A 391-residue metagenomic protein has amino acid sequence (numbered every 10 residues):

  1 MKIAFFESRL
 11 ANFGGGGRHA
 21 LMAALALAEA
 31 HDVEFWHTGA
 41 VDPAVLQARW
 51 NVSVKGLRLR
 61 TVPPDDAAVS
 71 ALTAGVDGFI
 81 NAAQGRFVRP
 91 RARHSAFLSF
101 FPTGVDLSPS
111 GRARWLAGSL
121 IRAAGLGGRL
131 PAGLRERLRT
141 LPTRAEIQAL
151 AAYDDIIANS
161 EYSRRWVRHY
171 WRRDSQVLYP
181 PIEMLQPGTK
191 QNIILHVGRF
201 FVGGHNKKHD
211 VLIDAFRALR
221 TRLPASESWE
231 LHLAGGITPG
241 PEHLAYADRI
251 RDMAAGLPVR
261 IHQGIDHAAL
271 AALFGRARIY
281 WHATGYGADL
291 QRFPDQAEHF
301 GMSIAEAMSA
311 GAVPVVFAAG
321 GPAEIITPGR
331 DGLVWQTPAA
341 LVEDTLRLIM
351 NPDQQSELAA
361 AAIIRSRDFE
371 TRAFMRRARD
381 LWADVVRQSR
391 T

Functional and structural regions predicted by a protein language model:
T38-V41, E230-D248: Glycosyltransferase donor-sugar binding loop
N51-V54, A245-A271: Nucleotide-activated donor-binding/catalytic signature segment of Leloir-type glycosyltransferases, i.e., the conserved
W115-I156, R164: Membrane-proximal helix-turn-helix segments that form the acceptor-binding/catalytic region of lipid-linked
P187-K207, I213-R220, L231-H232: Conserved donor-binding/catalytic core segment of Leloir-type glycosyltransferases
G275-H299, A312: Acidic donor-binding loop of glycosyltransferase active sites
I304-V316: Short hydrophobic beta-strand element within catalytic cores of glycosyltransferases and related nucleotide-activated
A318, T327-A339, R347-D353: Conserved acidic donor-binding segment of nucleotide-sugar-dependent glycosyltransferases
Q336-A339, D353-R390: A charged, aromatic-enriched C-terminal amphipathic alpha-helix characteristic of glycosyltransferases across folds
